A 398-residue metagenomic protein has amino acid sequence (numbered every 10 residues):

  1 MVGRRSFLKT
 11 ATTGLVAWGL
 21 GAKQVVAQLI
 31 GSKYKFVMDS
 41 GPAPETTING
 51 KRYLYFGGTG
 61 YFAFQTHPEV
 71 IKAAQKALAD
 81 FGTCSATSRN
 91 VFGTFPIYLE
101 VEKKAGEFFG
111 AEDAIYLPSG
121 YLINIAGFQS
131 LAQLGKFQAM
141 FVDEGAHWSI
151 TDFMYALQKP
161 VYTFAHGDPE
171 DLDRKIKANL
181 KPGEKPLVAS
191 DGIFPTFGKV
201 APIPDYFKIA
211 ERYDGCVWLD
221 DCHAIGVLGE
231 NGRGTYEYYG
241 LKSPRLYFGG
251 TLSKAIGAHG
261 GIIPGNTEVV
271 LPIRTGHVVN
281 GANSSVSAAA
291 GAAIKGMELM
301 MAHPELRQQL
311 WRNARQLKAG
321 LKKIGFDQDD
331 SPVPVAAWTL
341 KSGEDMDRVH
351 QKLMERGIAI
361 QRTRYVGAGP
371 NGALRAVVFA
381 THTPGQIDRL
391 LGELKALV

Functional and structural regions predicted by a protein language model:
M1, G21-T47: C-terminal segment of N-terminal export signals and the immediately downstream linker at the start of the mature
S6-V25: N-terminal export signals
L29, Y34-F36, Q308-R315, K322-R356 (+2 more regions): Conserved PLP-binding catalytic core of the aspartate aminotransferase-like
P68, K72, K76, D80 (+5 more regions): PLP-dependent enzyme catalytic core of the Aspartate aminotransferase-like
A79-S119, A314: Conserved N-terminal alpha-helix of the aminotransferase class I/II PLP-enzyme fold
S130-W148: Conserved PLP-anchoring active-site segment centered on the Schiff-base-forming lysine
Y162, H166-L219: Active-site phosphate-binding strand-loop segment of PLP-dependent enzymes
A201, Y213-C216, H223, L228-P332 (+1 more regions): Active-site C-terminal subdomain of aminotransferase-like
